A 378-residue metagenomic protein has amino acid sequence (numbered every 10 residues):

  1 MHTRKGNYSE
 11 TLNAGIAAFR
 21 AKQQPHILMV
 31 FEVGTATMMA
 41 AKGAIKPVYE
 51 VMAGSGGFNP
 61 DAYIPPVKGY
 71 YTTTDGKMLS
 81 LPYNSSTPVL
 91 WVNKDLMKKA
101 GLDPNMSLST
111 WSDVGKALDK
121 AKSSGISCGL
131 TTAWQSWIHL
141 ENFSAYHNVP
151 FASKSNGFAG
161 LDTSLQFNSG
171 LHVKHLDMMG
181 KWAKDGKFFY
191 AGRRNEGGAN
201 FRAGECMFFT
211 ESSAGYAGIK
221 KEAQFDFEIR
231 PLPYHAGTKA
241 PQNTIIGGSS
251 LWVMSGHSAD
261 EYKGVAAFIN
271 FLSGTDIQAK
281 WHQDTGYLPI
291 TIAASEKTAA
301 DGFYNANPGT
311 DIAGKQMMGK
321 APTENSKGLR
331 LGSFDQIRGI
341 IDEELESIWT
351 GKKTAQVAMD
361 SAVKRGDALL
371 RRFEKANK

Functional and structural regions predicted by a protein language model:
M1-Y63, K99-G101, M106-S109, N200 (+4 more regions): Extracytoplasmic "Venus flytrap"/periplasmic binding protein-like
T3, I245, G309-R365: C-terminal capping/gating helix-and-loop segments adjacent to ligand/active sites or protein-protein/ligand interfaces
G15, V114, A121, S144 (+1 more regions): Hydrophobic residues within well-ordered alpha-helices
A17-A18, P25-H26, G57-M97, T238-N243 (+1 more regions): A structural signal for short loop-to-beta-strand junctions that line the ligand-binding cleft of periplasmic/secreted
A21, K98-A100, D177, K181-F188 (+3 more regions): Extracytoplasmic/periplasmic substrate-recognition and gating elements
F31-V89, G115, E141-A145, L171 (+3 more regions): Hinge/lid segment of periplasmic solute-binding proteins
Y49-Y63, M106-S107, V149-K174, K221-E222 (+4 more regions): Short, solvent-exposed loop/beta-turn-alpha elements that line the ligand-binding surface or hinge of extracytoplasmic
G115-K120, F158-A191: Glycine-centered hinge/linker elements that transmit conformational signals in sensory and ligand-binding systems
